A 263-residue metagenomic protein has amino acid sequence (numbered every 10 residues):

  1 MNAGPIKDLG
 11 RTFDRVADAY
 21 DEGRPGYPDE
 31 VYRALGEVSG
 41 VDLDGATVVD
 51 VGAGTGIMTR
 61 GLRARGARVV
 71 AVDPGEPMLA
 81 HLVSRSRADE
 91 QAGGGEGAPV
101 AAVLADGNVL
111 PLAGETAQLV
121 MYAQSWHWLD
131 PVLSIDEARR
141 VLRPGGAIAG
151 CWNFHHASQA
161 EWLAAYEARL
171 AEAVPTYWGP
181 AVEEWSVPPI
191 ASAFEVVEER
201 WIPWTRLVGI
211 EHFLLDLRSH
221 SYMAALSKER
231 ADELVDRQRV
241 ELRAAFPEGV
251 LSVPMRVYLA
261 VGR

Functional and structural regions predicted by a protein language model:
M1-D44: Conserved class I S-adenosyl-L-methionine
G45-A46, E115: Nucleotide donor/acceptor-binding cores
T47-V49, T55-V109: Class I SAM-dependent methyltransferase SAM/SAH-binding core
N108-L119: A short acidic, Gly/Pro-enriched loop at the edge of an enzyme's catalytic core that lines a small-molecule cofactor
Q118-V132: A short SAM/SAH-binding and catalytic strip from SAM-dependent methyltransferases
L133-R206: Conserved catalytic/acceptor-binding region of the Class I
A191-R263: Conserved Class I S-adenosyl-L-methionine
